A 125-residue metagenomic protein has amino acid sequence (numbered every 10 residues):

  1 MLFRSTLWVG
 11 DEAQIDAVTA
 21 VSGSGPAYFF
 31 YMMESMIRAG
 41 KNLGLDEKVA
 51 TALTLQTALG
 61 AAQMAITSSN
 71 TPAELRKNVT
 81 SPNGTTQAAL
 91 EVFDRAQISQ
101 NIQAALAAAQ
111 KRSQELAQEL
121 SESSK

Functional and structural regions predicted by a protein language model:
M1-L2: Short, small-residue-biased leader/transition segments that mark boundaries at the very start of proteins
S5, L45: Short glycine/serine/threonine/alanine-rich loop segments
L7-K41, A52-A65: Active-site-proximal catalytic alpha-helix in oxidoreductases
E12, V18-S24, M32, K48 (+4 more regions): Surface-exposed loop/turn and secondary-structure junction residues enriched for glycine/proline
D46-A52: All-alpha amphipathic helical-bundle segments outside canonical DNA-binding/catalytic cores that form hydrophobic
L53-K125: NAD(P)-dependent Rossmann-like dehydrogenase/reductase catalytic/cofactor-binding core
